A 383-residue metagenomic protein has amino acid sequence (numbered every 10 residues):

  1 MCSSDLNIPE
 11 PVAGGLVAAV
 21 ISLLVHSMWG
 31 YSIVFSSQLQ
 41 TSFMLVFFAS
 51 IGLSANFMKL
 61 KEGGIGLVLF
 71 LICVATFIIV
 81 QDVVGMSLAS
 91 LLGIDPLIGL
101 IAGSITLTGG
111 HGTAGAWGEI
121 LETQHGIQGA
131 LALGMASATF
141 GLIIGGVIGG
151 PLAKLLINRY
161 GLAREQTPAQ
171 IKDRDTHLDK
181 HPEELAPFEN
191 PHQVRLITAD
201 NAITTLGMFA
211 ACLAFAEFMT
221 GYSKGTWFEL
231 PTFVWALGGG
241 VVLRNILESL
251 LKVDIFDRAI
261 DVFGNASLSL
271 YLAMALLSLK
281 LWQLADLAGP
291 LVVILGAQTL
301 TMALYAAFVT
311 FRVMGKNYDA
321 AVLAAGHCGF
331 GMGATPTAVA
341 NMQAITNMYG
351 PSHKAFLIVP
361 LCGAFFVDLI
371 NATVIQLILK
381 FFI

Functional and structural regions predicted by a protein language model:
C2-S3: Short, small-residue-biased leader/transition segments that mark boundaries at the very start of proteins
L16-L23, S36-G64, G238-L247, D261-D286: Hydrophobic transmembrane alpha-helices of secondary-active transporters and Na+-translocating membrane complexes
L23-V34, I51-G63, V83-P96, S249-K252: Transmembrane alpha-helix boundary signature
V34-F47, L97-S104, W227-G239, F263-G264 (+2 more regions): Structural signature of hydrophobic alpha-helical transmembrane segments
N56-M86, A138, L206, V262 (+1 more regions): Entry/N-cap segments of selected transmembrane alpha helices and their immediately preceding amphipathic helices
L88-G129, L133-A136, F140, L152 (+2 more regions): Alpha-helical membrane segments and immediately flanking helix-loop junctions that form or couple to the substrate/ion
K154-I203, E248, K252: Intrinsically disordered, low-complexity non-transmembrane regions of multi-pass membrane transporters
F188-A210, P231, D254-S267: Membrane-water interface at loop-to-transmembrane-helix junctions
